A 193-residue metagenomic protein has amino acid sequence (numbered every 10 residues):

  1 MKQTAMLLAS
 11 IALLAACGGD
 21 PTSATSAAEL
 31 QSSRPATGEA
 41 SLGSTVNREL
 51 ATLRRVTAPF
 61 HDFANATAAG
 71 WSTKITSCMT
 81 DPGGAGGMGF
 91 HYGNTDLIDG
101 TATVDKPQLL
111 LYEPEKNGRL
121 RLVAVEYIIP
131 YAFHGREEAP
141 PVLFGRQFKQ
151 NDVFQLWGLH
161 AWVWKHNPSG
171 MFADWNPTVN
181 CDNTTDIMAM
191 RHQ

Functional and structural regions predicted by a protein language model:
M1-T4: Positively charged n-region of N-terminal signal peptides that target proteins for export
L8-S10: Cellulosome-associated attachment modules in secreted, modular CAZymes
L13-A16: C-terminal motif of bacterial Sec signal peptides marking the signal peptidase cleavage site
G19: Short, conserved catalytic or interaction motifs in soluble domains
T22-S23: Juxtamembrane and targeting peptides
S26-Q193: Primary mode marks residue(s) on the alpha4-beta5-alpha5 output face of response regulator receiver
